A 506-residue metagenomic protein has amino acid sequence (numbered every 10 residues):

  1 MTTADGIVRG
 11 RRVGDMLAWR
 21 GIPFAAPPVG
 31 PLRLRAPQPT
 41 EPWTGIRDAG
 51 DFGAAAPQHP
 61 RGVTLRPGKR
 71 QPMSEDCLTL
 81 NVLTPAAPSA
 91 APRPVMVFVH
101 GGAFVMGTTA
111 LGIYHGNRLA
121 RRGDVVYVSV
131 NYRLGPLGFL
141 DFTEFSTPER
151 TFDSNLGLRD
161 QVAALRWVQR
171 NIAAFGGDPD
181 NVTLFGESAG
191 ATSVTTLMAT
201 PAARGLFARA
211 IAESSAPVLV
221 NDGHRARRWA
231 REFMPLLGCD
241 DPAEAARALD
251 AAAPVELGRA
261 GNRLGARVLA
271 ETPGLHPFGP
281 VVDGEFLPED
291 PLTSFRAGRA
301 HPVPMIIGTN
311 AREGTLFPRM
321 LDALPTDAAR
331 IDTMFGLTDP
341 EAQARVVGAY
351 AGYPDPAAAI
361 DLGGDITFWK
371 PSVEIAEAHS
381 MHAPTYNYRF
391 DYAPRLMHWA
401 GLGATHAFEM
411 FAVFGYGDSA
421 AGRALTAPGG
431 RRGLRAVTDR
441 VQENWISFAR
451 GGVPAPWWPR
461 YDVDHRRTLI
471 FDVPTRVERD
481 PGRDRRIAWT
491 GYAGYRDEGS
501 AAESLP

Functional and structural regions predicted by a protein language model:
M1-N155, G274, G422-P456, V473-T475 (+2 more regions): Non-catalytic accessory segments of hydrolases
P27-R33, G314-F317, L396-M397, E478-R479: Short, solvent-exposed loop/turn elements at domain surfaces
V63-A246, R263, E285, T293-M320: Serine-hydrolase-like catalytic core of hydrolytic proteins
M96, V162-L165, Q169, T195-M198 (+12 more regions): Non-transmembrane alpha-helical segments in soluble domains of secreted/periplasmic/extracellular proteins
Q169-I172, P201, S214, L237 (+4 more regions): Sec/Tat-exported extracytoplasmic proteins
D180-V182, D240-A248, N387-R389, A455-R460: Surface-exposed patches in mature extracellular/periplasmic domains of secreted proteins
R209, V218, V255-R432, N444 (+1 more regions): Substrate-gating cap/lid region and adjacent catalytic-acid/histidine neighborhood within extracellular/lumenal
Y392-A393, G451-R476: Polar, surface-exposed loop/tail segments that function as active-site lids or cofactor/substrate-recognition elements
